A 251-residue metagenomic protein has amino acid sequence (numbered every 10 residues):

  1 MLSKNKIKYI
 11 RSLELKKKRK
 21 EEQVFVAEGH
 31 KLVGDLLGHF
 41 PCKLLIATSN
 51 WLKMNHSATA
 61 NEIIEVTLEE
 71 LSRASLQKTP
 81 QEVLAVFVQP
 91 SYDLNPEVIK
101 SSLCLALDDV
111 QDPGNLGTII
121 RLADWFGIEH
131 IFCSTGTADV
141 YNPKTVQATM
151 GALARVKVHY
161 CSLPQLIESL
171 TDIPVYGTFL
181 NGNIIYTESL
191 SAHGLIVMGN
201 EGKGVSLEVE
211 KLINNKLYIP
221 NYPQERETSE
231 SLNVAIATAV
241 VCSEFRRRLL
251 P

Functional and structural regions predicted by a protein language model:
M1-L52, T137-A138: Boundary-proximal intrinsically disordered activation/regulatory segments immediately upstream of a helical core
G29, Q111-I119, S229-A237: Amphipathic alpha-helical repeat scaffolds
A58-E69, S102, I173-V175, S189-L195 (+1 more regions): Active-site regions of enzymes building and remodeling cell-envelope glycoconjugates
I63-V88: Glycine/small-residue-rich loop that forms an oxyanion/phosphate-binding "nest" at active or ligand-binding sites
V66-L68, D108, S134-T135, K157 (+1 more regions): Short beta->alpha connector loops at strand-helix junctions that form conserved, small/polar/Pro-enriched
P96-N181: RNA substrate-binding interface of SAM-dependent RNA methyltransferases
W125-F126, V140-A154, L207, K211-P251: Structured adenosyl-cofactor binding patch, chiefly the S-adenosyl-L-methionine
G177-S229: Active-site/ligand-binding-proximal alpha/beta "capping" segment
